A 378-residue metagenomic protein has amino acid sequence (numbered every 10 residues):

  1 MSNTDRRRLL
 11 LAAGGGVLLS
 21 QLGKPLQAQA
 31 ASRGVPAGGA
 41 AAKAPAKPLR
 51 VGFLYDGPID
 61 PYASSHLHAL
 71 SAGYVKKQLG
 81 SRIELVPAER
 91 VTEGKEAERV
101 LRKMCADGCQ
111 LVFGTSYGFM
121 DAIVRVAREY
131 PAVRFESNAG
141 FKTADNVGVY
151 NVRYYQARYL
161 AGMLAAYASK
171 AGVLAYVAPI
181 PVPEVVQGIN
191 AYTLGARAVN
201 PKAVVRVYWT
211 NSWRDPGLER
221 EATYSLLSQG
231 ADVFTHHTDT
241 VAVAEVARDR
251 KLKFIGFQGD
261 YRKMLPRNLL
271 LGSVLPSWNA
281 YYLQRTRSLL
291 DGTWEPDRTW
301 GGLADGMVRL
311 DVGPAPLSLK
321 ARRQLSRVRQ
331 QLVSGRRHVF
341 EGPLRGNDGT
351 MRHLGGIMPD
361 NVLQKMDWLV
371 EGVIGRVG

Functional and structural regions predicted by a protein language model:
M1-V17: N-terminal secretory signal peptides and thylakoid transit peptides that target proteins across membranes
G23-F53: C-terminal segment of N-terminal export signals and the immediately downstream linker at the start of the mature
R50-S71, V75, V86-K95, Y117 (+1 more regions): Extracytoplasmic "Venus flytrap"
A72, L160-A203, V207, R298-S318: An alpha-beta-alpha
C109-S116, E136-N138, Q229-T240, I255-F257: Periplasmic-binding protein-like
R128-V152, G259-P266: Flexible loop/hinge segments that line or gate small-molecule binding clefts
Y150-G172, L275-G292: Hydrophobic alpha-helical segments within soluble ligand-binding/sensing domains
D291-D297, G301-G378: Segments of small-molecule ligand-sensing domains
